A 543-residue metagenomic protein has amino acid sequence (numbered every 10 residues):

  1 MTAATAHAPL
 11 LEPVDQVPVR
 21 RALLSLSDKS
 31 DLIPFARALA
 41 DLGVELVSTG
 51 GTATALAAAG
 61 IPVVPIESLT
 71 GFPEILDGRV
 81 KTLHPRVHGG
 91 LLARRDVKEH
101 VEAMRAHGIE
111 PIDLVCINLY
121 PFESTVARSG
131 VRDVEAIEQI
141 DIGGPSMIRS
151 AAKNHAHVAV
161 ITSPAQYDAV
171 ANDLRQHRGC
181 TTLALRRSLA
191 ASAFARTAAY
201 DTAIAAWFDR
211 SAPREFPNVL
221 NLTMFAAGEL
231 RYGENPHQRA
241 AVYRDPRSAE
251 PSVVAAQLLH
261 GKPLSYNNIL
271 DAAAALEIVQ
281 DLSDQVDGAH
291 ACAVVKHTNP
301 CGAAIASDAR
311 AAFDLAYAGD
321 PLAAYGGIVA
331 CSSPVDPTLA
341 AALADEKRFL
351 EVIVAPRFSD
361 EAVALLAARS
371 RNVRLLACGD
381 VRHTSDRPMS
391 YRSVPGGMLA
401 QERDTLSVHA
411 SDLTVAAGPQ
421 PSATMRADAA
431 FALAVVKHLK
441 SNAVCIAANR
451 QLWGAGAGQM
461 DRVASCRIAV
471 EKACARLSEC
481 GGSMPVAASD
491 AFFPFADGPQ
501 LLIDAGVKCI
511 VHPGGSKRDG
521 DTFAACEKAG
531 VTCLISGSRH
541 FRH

Functional and structural regions predicted by a protein language model:
T2-L69: N-terminal glycine-/serine-/threonine-rich phosphate-binding loop
A4-L24, L114-Y120, Y200-T202, A206-H543: ATP-dependent carboxylate/acyl-activation modules
A40, A57, D141, A152 (+3 more regions): Anion (oxyanion) recognition and catalysis
L46, V63, V158-V160, L375 (+2 more regions): Hydrophobic beta-strand scaffold residues
G51-F122: Glycine-rich nucleotide/cofactor/substrate-binding loop typically near the N-terminus or early in the first domain
R95-P145, R149-A152, V408, T414-A423: Active-site/ligand-binding-proximal alpha/beta "capping" segment
S146-M147, N154-V170: Mobile "lid/hinge" segments at catalytic clefts and subdomain interfaces of large enzymes
A165, A169-L220: Non-catalytic interaction/clamp surfaces of large macromolecular machines
